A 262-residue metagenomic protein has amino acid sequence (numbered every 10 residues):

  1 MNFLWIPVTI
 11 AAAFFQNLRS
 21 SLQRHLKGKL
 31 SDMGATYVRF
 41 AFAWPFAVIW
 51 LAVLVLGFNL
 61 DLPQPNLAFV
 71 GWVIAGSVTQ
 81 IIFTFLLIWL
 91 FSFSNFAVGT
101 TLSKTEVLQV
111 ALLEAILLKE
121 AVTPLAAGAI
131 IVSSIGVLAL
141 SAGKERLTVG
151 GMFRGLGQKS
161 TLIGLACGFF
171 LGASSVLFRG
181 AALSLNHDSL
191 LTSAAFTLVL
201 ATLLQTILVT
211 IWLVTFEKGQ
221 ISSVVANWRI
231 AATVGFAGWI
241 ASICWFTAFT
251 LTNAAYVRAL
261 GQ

Functional and structural regions predicted by a protein language model:
M1-V78, I82-F93, A142-L165, F169 (+4 more regions): Membrane-interface interhelical linkers
A35-T36, G99, T197, V257: Juxtamembrane helix-start motifs in multi-pass secondary transporters
F40-W44, K104-L108, I130-S133, V137 (+2 more regions): Residue-level recognition of pore/gate-forming positions within transmembrane alpha-helices of multi-pass
A47, L112-A115, P124-E145: Hydrophobic transmembrane alpha-helices of multi-pass small-molecule transport proteins
L87-G128: Membrane-interface helix-loop-helix junctions at boundaries between adjacent transmembrane segments
V110-E114, L118, F178, A182 (+1 more regions): Small-residue (Gly/Pro/Ala) motifs that create kinks and tight helix-helix packing interfaces
F170-S174: Conserved extracellular-gate-facing transmembrane-helix segments in secondary transporters
L251-Q262: Short alpha-helical packing/oligomerization segments
